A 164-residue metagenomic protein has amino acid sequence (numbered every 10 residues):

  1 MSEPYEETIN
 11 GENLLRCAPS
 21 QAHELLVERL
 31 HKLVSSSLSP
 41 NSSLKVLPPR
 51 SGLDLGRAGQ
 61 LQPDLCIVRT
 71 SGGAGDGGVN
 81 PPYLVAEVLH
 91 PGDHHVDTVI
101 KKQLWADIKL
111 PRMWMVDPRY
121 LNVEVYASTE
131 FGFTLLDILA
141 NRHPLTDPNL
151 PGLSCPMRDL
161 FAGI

Functional and structural regions predicted by a protein language model:
M1-I164: Gly/Pro/Ser/Thr-rich low-complexity, intrinsically disordered segments predominantly at protein N-termini
